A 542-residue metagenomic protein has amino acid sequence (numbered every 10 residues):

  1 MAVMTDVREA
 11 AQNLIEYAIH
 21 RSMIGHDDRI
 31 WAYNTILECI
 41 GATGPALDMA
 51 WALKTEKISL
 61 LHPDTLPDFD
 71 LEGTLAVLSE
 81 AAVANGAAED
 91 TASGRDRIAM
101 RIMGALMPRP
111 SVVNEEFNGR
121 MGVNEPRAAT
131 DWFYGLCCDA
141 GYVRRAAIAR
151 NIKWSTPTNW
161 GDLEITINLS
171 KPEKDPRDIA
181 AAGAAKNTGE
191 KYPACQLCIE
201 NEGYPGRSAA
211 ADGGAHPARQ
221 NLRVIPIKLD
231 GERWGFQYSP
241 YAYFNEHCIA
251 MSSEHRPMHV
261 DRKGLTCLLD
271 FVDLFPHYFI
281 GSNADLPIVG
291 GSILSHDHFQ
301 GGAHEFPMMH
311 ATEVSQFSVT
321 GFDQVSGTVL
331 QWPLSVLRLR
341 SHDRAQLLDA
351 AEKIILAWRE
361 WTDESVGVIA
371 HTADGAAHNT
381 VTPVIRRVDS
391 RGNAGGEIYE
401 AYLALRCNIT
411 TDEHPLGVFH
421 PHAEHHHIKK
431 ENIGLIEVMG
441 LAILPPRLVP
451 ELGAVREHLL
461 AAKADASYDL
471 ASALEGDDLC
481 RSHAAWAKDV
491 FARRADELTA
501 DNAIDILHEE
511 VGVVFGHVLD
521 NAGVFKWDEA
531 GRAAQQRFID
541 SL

Functional and structural regions predicted by a protein language model:
M1-A211, Y402-L405, I409-L542: Sequence termini and other peripheral, non-core segments
P157-N159, I293, G395-E397: Solvent-exposed loop and beta-edge segments used for protein-protein assembly and interaction
S170, D285-P287: Active-site beta-loop-alpha junctions enriched in small/polar residues
D175-R177, N245-C248, V289-I293, D349 (+2 more regions): Short, solvent-exposed polar/charged micro-motifs at secondary-structure junctions
P205-A284, E305, D323-K463, S467 (+1 more regions): Catalytic residues for metal-mediated phosphoryl-transfer on nucleic acids/nucleotides
N245-S252, G290-M308: Histidine-centered divalent-metal-coordination microenvironment in nucleic-acid enzymes
G302-D323: Helical (often loop-to-helix) elements that flank the catalytic cores of nucleotide-handling enzymes
